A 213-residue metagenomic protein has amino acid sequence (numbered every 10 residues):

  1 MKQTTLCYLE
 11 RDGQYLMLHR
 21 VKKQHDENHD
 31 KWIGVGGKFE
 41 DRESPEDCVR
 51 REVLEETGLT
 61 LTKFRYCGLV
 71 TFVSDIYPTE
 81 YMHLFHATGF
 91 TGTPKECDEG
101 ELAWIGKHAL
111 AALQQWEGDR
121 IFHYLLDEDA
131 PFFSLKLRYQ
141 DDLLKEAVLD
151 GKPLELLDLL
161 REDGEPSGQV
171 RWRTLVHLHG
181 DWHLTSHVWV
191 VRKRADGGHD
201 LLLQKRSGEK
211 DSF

Functional and structural regions predicted by a protein language model:
M1-L6, K152-A195: Acidic, metal-coordinating catalytic segment for phosphate/diphosphate chemistry, firing primarily on the Nudix
K2-C67, F72, V176-D181, W189: Long, hydrophobic N-terminal alpha-helical segment
Q3-T5, G13, E80-H83, G100 (+5 more regions): Change "...and in nucleic-acid phosphodiester-cleaving endonucleases..." to "...and in nucleic-acid processing enzymes
Y8, M17, M82-H86, W104 (+1 more regions): Conserved hydrophobic/aromatic beta-strand scaffold that supports enzyme active sites
Q14, R65, L143, D163-E165 (+2 more regions): Residue-level signal for well-ordered, solvent-exposed loop/turn and beta-edge residues enriched in charged/polar side
F39-T62, F72-L126, A147-L154: Unchanged
E128-L154: Charged phosphate-binding loop/patch that engages nucleotide di/tri-phosphates or the phosphate backbone of nucleic
T185-F213: A glycine-rich, hydrophobic loop/mini-helix early in the fold
